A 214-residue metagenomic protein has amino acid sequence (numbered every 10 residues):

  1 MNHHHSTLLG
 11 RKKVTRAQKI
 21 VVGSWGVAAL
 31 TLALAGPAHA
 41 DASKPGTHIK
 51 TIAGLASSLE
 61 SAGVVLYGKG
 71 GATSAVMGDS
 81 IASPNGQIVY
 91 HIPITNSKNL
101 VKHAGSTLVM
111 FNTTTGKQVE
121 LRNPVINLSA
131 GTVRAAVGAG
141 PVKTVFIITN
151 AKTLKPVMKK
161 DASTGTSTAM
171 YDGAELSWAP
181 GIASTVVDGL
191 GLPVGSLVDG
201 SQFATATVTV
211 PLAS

Functional and structural regions predicted by a protein language model:
M1-A40: Secretory targeting and sorting signals
H4-H5, G26-L30, L55, N150 (+3 more regions): Terminal low-complexity, poorly structured segments
L8, V14, V119, V157-M158: Extended hydrophobic/Leu-rich segments
L8, V21-S24, L34, K44 (+6 more regions): Intrinsically disordered, low-complexity segments enriched in small/polar residues
H39-N99, T166, G173-S214: N-terminal segment immediately downstream of the Sec signal-peptide cleavage site in secreted/extracellular proteins
S74-T153: Predominantly extracellular/secreted and cell-surface proteins with exposed, flexible low-complexity segments
G140-S184: Extended amphipathic ligand-handling, pore-lining, and cofactor/metal-binding catalytic surfaces
